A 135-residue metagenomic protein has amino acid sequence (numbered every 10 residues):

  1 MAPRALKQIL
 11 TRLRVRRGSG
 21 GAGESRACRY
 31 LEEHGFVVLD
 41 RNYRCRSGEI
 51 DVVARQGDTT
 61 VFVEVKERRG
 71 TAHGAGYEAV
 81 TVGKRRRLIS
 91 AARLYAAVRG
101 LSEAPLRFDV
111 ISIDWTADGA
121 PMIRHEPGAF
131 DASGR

Functional and structural regions predicted by a protein language model:
M1-R41: Acidic-basic catalytic patches of nuclease active cores, encompassing PD-(D/E)XK and other metal-cofactor nuclease
S19, R26, R41-N42, V61 (+1 more regions): Secondary-structure boundary/capping motif
L31, I50-H73, V80, L88: Conserved catalytic cores of phosphodiester-cleaving nucleases, focusing on short active-site segments
N42, D51-V53, G57, K66 (+2 more regions): Anionic group-transfer/hydrolysis microenvironments
R46-G48: Short acidic/glycine-enriched loop/turn segments that link adjacent beta-strands
H73-A104: Mid-chain, well-packed structural core segment of small domains
V98-R135: Domain-level recognition of nuclease-like catalytic cores that cleave nucleotide substrates
